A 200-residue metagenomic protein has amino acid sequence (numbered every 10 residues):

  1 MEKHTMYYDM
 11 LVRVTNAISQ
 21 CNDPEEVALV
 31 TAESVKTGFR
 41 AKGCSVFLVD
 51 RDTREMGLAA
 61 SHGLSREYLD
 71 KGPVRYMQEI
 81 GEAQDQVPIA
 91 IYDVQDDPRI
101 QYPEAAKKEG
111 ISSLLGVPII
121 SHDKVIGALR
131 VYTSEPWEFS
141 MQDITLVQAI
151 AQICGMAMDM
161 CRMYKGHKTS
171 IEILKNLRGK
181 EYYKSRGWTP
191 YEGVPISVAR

Functional and structural regions predicted by a protein language model:
M1-E26, G166-G193: Signal-transmission linkers at sensory-effector interfaces
M1-T5, Y132-A149: Regulatory loop-to-helix N-cap segments in sensory/regulatory domains that couple ligand/signal detection
E33, S45-L69: GAF sensory/regulatory domain recognition with acknowledged cross-activation on helical regulatory dimers
R66, Y92-S113, T133: Signal-transducing coupling segments at domain and membrane junctions
R66-I89, Y102: Acidic/proline- and glycine-rich, intrinsically disordered low-complexity segments that serve as regulatory linkers
S112-I120: A short, aliphatic-rich beta-strand micro-motif
I119-T133, A157: Sensory-domain boundary capping and coupling elements
Q148-M156: Allosteric cytosolic regulatory segments
